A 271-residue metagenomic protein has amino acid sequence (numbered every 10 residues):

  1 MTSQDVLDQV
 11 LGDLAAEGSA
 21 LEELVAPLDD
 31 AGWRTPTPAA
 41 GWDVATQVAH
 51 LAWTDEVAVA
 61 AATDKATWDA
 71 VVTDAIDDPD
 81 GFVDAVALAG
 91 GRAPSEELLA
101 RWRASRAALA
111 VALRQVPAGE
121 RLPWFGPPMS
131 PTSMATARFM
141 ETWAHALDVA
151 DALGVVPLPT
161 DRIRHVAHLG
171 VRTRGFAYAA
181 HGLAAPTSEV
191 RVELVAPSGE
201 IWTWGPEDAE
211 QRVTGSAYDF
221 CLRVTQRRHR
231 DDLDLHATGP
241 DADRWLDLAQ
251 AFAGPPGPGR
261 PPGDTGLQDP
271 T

Functional and structural regions predicted by a protein language model:
M1-Q9, V57-A110, R114-Q115, I163: Short, helix-capping/interhelical loops that line the mouth of catalytic, cofactor-, or ligand-binding pockets
M1-V10, R34-T35, T63-D74, Q115-T271: Structured surface interface patches that mediate subunit assembly and partner/cofactor docking
T2-A49, A58-V59: An N-terminal domain-cap segment
V10-E17, Q47, L98-S105, A135-R138 (+1 more regions): Amphipathic alpha-helix face/heptad-repeat signature
G18, E22, A26, D55-V59 (+3 more regions): Structural signal for well-ordered, non-membrane alpha-helices
T37, A85-E96, P123-P131: Short acidic, glycine/Ser/Thr-rich loop/turn "cap" segments at secondary-structure junctions
A45-V48, L99, C221, D243: Generic structural signal for individual residues within well-ordered alpha-helical segments across diverse proteins
